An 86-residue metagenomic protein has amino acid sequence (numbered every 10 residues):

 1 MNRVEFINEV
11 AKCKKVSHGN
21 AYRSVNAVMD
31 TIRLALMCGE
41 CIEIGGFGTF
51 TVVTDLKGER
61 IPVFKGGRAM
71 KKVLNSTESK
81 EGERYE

Functional and structural regions predicted by a protein language model:
M1-E86: Strongly charged
